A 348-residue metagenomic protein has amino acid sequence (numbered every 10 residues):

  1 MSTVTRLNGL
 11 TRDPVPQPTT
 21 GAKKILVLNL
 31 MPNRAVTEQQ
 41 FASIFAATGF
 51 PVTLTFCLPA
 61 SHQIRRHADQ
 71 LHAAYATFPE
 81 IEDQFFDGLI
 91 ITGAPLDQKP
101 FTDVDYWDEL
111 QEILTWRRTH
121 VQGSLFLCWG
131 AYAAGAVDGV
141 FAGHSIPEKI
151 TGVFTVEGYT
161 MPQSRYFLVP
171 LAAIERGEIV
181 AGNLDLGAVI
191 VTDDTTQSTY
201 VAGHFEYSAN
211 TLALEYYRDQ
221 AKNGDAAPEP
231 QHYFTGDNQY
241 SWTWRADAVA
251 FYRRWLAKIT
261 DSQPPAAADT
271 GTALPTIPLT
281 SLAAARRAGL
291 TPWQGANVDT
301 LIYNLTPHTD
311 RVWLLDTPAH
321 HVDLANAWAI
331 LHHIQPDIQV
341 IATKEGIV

Functional and structural regions predicted by a protein language model:
M1-L58, Y75-I81, F85, E112 (+2 more regions): Amide-donor transfer/coupling interface in amidating biosynthetic enzymes
T37, R66, P100-F101, A134-V137 (+1 more regions): Short glycine-/acidic-enriched loop or helix-start segments at secondary-structure transitions that form or flank
Q40-A42, L71, D103-Y106, G139-A142 (+1 more regions): Short, glycine/charged-enriched secondary-structure capping and boundary segments
L58-Q63, W129-A131, K344-G346: Short beta-alpha junction loops
A60-H72: N-terminal beta-loop-helix "entrance" segment that forms/cooperates in small-molecule cofactor or anionic ligand
L71-H72, T92-P95, G236: Short glycine/proline-rich turn/loop motifs
F86, I91-V156, T160: Cysteine-nucleophile active-site neighborhood
H333-I347: Short, mixed-charge low-complexity intrinsically disordered segments
